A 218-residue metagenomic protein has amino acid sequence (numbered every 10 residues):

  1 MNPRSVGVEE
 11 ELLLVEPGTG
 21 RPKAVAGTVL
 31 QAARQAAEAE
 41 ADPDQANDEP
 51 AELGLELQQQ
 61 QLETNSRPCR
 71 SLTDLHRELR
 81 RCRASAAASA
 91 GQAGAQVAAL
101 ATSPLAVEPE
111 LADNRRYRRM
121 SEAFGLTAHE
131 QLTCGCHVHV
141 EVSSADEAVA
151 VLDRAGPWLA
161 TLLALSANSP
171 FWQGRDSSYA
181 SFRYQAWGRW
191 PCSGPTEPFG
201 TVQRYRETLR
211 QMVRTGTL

Functional and structural regions predicted by a protein language model:
M1-T127, L132-C134: Terminal catalytic/cofactor-binding subdomain
V138: An acidic/histidine-cluster motif and surrounding catalytic segment that typifies divalent-metal-assisted enzyme active
V142-L218: Loop-rich catalytic cores of soluble enzymes, especially ATP-dependent carboxylate-amine ligases and other
